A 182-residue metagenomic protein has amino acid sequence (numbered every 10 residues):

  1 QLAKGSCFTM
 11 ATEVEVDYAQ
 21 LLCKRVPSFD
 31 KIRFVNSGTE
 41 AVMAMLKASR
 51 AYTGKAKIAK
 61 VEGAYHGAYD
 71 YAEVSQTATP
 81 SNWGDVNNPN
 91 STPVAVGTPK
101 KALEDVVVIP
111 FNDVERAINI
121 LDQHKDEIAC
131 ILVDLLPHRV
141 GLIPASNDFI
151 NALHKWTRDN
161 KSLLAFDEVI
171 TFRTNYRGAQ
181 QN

Functional and structural regions predicted by a protein language model:
Q1-V16, P137: A glycine-/small-polar-enriched, mobile loop at the entrance of the PLP active site in fold-type I
L2, E13, G38-T39, E62-G67 (+1 more regions): Acidic, glycine-rich active-site loops and adjacent beta-strand->loop/helix elements that engage anionic groups
Q20-E127: PLP-dependent aspartate aminotransferase-fold enzymes
C23, I150-R158: Surface-exposed amphipathic alpha-helices with a cationic face
Y52, D159-N160: Helix C-cap/helix->beta junction micro-motif
D113-A129, D134-D148: Glycine/proline-rich, positively charged, aromatic-decorated active-site loop/lid region on the catalytic face
I128, T157, L164-A165: Hydrophobic beta-strand scaffold residues
D134-D148, K161-N182: Conserved PLP phosphate-binding loop immediately N-terminal to the Schiff-base lysine helix in PLP-dependent enzymes
